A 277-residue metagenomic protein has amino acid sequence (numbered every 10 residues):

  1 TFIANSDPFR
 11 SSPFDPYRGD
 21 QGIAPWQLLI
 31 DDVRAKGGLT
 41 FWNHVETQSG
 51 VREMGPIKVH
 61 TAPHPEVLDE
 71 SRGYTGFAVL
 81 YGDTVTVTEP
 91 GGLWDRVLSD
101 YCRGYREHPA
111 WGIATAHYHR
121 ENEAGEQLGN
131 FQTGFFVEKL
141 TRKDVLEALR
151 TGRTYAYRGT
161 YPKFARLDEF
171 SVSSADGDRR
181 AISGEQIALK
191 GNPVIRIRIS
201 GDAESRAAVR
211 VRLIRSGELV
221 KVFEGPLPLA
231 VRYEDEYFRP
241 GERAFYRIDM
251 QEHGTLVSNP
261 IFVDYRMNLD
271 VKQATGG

Functional and structural regions predicted by a protein language model:
T1-S12: Active-site segment of extracytoplasmic enzymes that catalyze sulfate/phosphate-ester chemistry
P13-E126, A203-V220, A244, I248-M250: Domain-core and long-helix interface of multi-subunit machines
Y101-W111, A116-G277: C-terminal functional module detector
